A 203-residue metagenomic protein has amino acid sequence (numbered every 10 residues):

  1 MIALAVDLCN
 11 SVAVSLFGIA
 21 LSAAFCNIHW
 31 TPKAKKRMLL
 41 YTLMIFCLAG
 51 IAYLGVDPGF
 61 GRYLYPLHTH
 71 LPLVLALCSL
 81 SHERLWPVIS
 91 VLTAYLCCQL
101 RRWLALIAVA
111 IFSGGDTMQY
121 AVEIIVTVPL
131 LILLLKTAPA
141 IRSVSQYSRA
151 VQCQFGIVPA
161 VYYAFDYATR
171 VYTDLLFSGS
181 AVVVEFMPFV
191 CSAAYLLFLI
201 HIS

Functional and structural regions predicted by a protein language model:
M1-C9, W30-L40: N-terminal membrane topogenic signal
M1-L16, G55-G59: Hydrophobic transmembrane alpha-helical segments in integral membrane proteins
A3-V6, Q152, A181-V184: Membrane-interface helix-boundary signature
A5-A13, A121, F186, V190: Hydrophobic alpha-helical transmembrane segments of multi-pass membrane proteins
L16-K35, G50-S178, L197: Juxtamembrane segments at transmembrane-helix boundaries in multi-pass signal-transduction membrane proteins
T42-A49: N-terminal hydrophobic segments of proteins, predominantly signal-anchor/transmembrane helices of inner/organellar
V183-L197: Hydrophobic alpha-helical transmembrane segments and immediately flanking/interface helices in integral membrane
H201-I202: Conserved small/polar residues in nucleotide/adenosyl-binding loops
